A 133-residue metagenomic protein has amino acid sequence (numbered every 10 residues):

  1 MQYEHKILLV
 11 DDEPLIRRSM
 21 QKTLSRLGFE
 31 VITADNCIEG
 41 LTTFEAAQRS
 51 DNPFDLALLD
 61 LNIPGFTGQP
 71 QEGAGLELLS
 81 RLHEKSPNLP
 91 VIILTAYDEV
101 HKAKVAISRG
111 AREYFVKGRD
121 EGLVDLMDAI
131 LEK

Functional and structural regions predicted by a protein language model:
D11: Conserved acidic carboxylate
P14-I32: Two-component/phosphorelay signaling modules centered on CheY-like receiver
T33-L58, F66: Acidic, metal-coordinating helix/loop segments flanking the phosphotransfer/catalytic sites of two-component signaling
A46-D51, R81-L89, R109: Conserved phosphotransfer cores of two-component systems
A57, V91, Y114-F115: Two-component signal transduction core modules
Q69-G73, E77, E84, Y97-V116: Alpha4 helix (beta4-alpha4-beta5 surface) of REC/receiver domains from two-component response regulators
V124-K133: Receiver (REC) domain switch/output surface
